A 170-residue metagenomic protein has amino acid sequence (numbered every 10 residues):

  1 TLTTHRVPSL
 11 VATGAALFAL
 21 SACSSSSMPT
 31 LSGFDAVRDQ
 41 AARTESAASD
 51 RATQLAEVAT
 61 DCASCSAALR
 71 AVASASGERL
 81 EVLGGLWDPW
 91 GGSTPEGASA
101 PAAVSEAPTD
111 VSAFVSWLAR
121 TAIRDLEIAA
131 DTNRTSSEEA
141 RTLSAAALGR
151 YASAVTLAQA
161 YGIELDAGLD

Functional and structural regions predicted by a protein language model:
T1-V11: Bacterial N-terminal signal peptides that target proteins for export
T4, S24-D170: All-alpha RGS (Regulator of G-protein Signaling) helical domain and cognate RGS-like helical scaffolds
A12-A16: Hydrophobic helical h-region of N-terminal Sec-dependent signal peptides in bacterial secretory/periplasmic proteins
F18-A22: C-terminal motif of bacterial Sec signal peptides marking the signal peptidase cleavage site
